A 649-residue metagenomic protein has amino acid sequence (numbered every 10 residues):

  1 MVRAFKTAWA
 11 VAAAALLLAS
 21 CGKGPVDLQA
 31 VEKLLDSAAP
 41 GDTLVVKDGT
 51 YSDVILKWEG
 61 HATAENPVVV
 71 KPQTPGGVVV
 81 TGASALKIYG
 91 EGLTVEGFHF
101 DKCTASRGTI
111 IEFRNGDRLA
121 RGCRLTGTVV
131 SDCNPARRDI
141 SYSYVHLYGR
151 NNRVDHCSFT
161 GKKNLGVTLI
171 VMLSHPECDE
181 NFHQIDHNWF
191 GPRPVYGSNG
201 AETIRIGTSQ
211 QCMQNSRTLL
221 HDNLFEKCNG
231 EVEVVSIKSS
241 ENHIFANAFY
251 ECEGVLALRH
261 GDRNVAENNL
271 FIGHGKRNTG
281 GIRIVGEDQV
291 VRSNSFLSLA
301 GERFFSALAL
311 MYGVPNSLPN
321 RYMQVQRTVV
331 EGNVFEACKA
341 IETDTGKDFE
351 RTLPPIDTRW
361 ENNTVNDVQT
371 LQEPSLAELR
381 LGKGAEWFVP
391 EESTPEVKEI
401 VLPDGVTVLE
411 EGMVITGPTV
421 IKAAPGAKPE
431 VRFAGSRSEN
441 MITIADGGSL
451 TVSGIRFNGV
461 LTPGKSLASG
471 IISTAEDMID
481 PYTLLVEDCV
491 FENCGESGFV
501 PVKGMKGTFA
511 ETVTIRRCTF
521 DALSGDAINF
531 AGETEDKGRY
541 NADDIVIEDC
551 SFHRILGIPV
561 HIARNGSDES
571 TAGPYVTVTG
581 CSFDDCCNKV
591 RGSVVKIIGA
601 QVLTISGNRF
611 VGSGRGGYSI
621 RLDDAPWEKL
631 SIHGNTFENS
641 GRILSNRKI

Functional and structural regions predicted by a protein language model:
M1-W9: Bacterial N-terminal signal peptides that target proteins for export
W9-A19: Bacterial N-terminal signal peptides
G22-K57, L379-V414, R437-M441: Acidic Gly/Asp/Thr-rich repetitive segments characteristic of extracellular carbohydrate-active and adhesion proteins
V26-Q29, V45-V54, H61-I110, D132-N134 (+2 more regions): Right-handed parallel beta-helix/beta-spiral solenoid domain characteristic of secreted/periplasmic
I55, G82-K87, D101-C123, S131-P374 (+5 more regions): Glycine- and acidic/polar-rich repeat regions and solenoidal domains
E59-A64, T352-L353, I415, A625-P626: Short, conserved loop/helix-junction motifs that constitute active-site signature segments in enzyme catalytic cores
K347-T352, E373-E396, V401, G447 (+2 more regions): C-terminal "tail" modules appended to repeat-scaffold proteins
R359-E392, L409-E410, V414, R432 (+2 more regions): C-terminal amphipathic "assembly/sorting" segment characterized by alternating charged and hydrophobic residues
